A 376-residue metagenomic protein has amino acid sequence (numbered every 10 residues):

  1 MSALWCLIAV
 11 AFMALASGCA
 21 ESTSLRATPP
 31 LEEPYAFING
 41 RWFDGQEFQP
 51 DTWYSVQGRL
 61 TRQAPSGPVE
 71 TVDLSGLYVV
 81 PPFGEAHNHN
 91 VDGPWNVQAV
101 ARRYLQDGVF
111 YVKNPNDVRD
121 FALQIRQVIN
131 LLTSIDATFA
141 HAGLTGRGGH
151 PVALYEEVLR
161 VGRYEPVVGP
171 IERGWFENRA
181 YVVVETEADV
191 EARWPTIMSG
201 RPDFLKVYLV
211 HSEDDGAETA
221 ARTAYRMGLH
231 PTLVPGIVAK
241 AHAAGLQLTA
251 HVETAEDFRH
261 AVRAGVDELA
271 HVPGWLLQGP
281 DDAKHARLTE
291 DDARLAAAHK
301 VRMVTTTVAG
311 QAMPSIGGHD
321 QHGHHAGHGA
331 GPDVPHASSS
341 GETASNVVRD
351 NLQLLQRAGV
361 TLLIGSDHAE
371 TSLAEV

Functional and structural regions predicted by a protein language model:
W5-S17: Bacterial N-terminal signal peptides
C19-P68: N-terminal metal-binding scaffold of metallo-dependent hydrolase/deaminase domains
Y35-F37, S66-N96, F110: Replace "His-x-His-based motif
P81-D92, A241, Q247-A255, L269: Histidine-centered catalytic micro-motifs
F83, N96-A221, R226-L246, D291-H324: Divalent-metal coordination cores built from histidine and acidic residues
N90-G93, V118-L123, V210-G216, E253-R259 (+3 more regions): Active-site environment of divalent metal-dependent phosphoester hydrolases
R263-L269, A298-R302, G359-T361: Glycine-enriched alpha-helix->loop->beta-strand junction motifs that scaffold or abut catalytic
D333-V376: His/Asp/Glu-enriched, well-ordered alpha-helical/loop segment that forms or immediately abuts the divalent-metal
